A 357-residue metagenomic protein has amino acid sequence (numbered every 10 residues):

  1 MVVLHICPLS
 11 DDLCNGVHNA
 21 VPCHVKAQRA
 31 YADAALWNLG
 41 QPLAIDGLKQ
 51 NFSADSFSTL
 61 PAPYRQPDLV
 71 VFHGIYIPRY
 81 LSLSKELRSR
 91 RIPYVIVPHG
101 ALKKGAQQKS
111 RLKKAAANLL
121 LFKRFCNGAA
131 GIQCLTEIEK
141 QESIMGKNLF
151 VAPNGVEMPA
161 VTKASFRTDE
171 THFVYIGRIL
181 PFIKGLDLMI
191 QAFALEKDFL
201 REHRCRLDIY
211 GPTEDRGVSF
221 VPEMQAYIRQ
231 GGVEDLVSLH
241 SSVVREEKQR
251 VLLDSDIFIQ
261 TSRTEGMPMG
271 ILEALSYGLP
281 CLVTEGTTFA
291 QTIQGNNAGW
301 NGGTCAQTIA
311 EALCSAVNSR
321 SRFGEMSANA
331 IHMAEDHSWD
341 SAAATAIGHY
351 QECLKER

Functional and structural regions predicted by a protein language model:
L4, S165-K184, I190-L195, D208: Conserved donor-binding/catalytic core segment of Leloir-type glycosyltransferases
L39-Q41, I176, R206-E223: Glycosyltransferase donor-sugar binding loop
F122-V161: Donor nucleotide-sugar binding/catalytic pocket of nucleotide-sugar-dependent glycosyltransferases
G155-T171, R357: Acidic anion/phosphate-binding donor-loop and adjacent secondary structure in glycosyltransferase catalytic cores
G211, V221-V243: Nucleotide-activated donor-binding/catalytic signature segment of Leloir-type glycosyltransferases, i.e., the conserved
R263: Aromatic "clamp/platform" in nucleotide-sugar-dependent glycosyltransferases that forms part of the donor/acceptor
P280-T284: Short hydrophobic beta-strand element within catalytic cores of glycosyltransferases and related nucleotide-activated
G295, G299-Q307, S315-S321: Conserved acidic donor-binding segment of nucleotide-sugar-dependent glycosyltransferases
